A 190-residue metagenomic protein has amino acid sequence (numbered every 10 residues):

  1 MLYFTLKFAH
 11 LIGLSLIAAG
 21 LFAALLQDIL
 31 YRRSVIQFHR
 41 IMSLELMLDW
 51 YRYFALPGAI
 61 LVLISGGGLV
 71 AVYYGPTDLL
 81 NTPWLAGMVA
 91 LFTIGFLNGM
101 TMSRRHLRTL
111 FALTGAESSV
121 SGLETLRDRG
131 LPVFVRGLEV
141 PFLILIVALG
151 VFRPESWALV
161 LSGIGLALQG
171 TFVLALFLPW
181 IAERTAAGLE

Functional and structural regions predicted by a protein language model:
M1-E190: Polytopic transmembrane helical bundles with strong interfacial aromatic enrichment
